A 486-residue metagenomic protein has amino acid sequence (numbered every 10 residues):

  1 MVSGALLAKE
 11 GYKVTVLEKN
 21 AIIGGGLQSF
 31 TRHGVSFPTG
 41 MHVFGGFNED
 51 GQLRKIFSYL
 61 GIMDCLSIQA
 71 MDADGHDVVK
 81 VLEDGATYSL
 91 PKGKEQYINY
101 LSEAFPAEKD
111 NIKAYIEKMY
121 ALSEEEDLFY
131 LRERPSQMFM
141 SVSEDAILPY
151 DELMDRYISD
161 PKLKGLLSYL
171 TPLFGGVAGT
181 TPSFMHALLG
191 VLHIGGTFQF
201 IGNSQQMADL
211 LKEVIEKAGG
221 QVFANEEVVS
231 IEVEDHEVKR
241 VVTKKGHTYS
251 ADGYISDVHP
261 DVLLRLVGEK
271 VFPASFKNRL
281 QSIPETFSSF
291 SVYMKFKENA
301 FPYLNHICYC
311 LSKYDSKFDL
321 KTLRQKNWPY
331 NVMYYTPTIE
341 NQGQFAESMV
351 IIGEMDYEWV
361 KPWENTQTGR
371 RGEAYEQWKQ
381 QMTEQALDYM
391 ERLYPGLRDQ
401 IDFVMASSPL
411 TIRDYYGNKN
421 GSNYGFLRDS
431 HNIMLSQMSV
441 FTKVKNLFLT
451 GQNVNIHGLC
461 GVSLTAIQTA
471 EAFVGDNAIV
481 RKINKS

Functional and structural regions predicted by a protein language model:
M1-K118, F426-R428: N-terminal glycine-rich phosphate/pyrophosphate-binding loop and immediately adjacent elements
M41, Q452-N477: A conserved FAD-binding loop/helix module that cradles the flavin
E83-T180: Rossmann-like flavin
K162-V177, R392-I456: A glycine-rich dinucleotide-binding beta-alpha-beta segment and adjacent secondary-structure elements that constitute
A187-K244: Helical element adjacent to the flavin cofactor pocket in flavoenzyme catalytic cores
V229-Q344: Mid-domain catalytic core of redox enzymes that form a hydrophobic substrate pocket/lid adjacent to a catalytic redox
V233, G475-S486: Active-site-proximal substrate-binding core of FAD-dependent oxidoreductases
K297-S407: C-terminal segments that line or cap access tunnels to active or ligand-binding sites in enzymes and enzyme-associated
